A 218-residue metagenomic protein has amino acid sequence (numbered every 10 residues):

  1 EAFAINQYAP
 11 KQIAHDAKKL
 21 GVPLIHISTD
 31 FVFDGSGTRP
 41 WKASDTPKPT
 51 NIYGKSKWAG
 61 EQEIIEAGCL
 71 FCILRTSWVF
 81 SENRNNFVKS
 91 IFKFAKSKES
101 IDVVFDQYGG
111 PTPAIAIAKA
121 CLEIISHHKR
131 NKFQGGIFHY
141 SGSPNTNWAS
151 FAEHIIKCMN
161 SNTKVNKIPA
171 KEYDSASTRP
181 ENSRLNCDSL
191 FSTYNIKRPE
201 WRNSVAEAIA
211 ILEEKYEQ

Functional and structural regions predicted by a protein language model:
E1-I25: NAD(P)-cofactor binding segment of oxidoreductase domains
P10-I13, E61, C121: Conserved internal alpha-helix within the Rossmann fold of NAD(P)-dependent oxidoreductases
L24-T29, D34, L74-T76: SDR active-site strand-loop-helix element
D30-T50: Active-site "gating" loop of Rossmann-like NAD(P)-dependent oxidoreductase/epimerase domains
S56: Active-site helix of classical SDR
Q62-G110, A114-A116, L122-E123: NAD(P)-dependent short-chain dehydrogenase/reductase
A120-C121, H127-A176, Y216-E217: Mid/C-terminal beta-alpha module of Rossmann-like enzyme folds, strongest in SDR-family dehydrogenases/epimerases
W201-Q218: Amphipathic terminal alpha-helices
